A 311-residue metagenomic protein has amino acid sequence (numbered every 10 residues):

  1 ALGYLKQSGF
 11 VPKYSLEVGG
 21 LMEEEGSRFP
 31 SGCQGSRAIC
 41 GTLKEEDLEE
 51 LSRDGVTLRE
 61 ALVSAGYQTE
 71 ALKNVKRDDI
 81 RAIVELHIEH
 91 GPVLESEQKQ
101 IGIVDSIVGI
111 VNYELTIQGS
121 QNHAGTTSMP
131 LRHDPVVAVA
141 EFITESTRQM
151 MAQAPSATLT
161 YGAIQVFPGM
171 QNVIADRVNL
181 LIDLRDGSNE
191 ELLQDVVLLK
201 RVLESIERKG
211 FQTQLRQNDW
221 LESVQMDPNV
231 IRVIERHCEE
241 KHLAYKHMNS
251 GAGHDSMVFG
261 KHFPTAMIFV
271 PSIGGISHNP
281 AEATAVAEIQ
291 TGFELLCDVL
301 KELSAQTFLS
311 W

Functional and structural regions predicted by a protein language model:
A1-S15: Flexible, small-residue-rich helix->loop connector segments that border functional cores
L5, E23-N189: Midchain, well-structured core segments that form catalytic/ion-binding scaffolds
V11-K13, E70-K76, T126, R148-Y161 (+3 more regions): Flexible, glycine/charged-enriched surface loops at secondary-structure junctions
E46, R185-G187, N218-W220, G275-A287: Short beta-alpha connecting loops at secondary-structure transitions that line or flank enzyme active sites
T160-G169, L181-G187, Q212-I231, M257: A short beta-alpha structural unit
Q194-E204: Short amphipathic alpha-helices in soluble, non-transmembrane regions that often serve as interface/regulatory elements
Y245-L295: Zn-dependent metallopeptidase/amidohydrolase metal-coordination segment
L295-Q306: C-terminal alpha-helix
